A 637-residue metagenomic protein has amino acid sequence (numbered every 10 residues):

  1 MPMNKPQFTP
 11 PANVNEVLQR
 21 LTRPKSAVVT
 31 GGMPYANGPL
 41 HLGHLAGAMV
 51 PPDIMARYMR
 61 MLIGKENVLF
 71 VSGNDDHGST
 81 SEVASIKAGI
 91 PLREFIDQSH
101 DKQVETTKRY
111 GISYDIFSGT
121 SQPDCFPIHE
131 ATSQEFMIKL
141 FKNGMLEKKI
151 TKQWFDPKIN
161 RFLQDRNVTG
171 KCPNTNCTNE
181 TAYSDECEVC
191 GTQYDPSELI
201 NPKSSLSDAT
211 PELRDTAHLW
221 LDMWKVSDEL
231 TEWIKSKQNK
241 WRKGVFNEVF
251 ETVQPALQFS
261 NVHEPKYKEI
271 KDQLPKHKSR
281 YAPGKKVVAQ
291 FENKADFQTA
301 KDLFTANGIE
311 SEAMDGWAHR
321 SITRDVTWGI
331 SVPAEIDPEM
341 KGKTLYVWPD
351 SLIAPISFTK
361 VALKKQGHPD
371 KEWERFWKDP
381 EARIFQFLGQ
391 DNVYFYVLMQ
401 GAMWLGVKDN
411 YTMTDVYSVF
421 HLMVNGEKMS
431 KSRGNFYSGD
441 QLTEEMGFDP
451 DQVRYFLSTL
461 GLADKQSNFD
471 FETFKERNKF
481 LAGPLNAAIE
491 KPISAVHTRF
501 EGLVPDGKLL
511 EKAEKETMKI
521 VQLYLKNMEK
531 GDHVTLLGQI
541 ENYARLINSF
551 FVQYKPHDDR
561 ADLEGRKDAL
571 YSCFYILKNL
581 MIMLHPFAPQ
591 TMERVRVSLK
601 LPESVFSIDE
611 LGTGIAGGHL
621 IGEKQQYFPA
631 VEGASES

Functional and structural regions predicted by a protein language model:
M1-S26, K149-W154, K158, G170-G191 (+3 more regions): Basic, alpha-helical terminal appendages of large translation-related enzymes
P2-K65, F70-S72, A131, P202-T498 (+1 more regions): Structured secondary-structure scaffolds
A84-S99: A charged helix-plus-loop insertion that forms the helical arch/lid used to bind and gate nucleic-acid substrates
K102-E180, T231-K235: A broadly conserved sequence feature marking short terminus-proximal activation segments in nucleic acid-centric
Q164, C177-A182, D195, P211-L213: Short functional micro-motifs and their immediate structural scaffolds
R166-T178, H218, M429, N468-L481 (+1 more regions): Extended, non-catalytic structural segments that build the interaction scaffolds of large macromolecular assemblies
A463-D464, V496-R499, Y524-G531, F550-A561: Secondary-structure edge/capping motif, primarily at the C-terminal ends of alpha-helices and the immediately following
R499-H533, G538-E541, R545: Long, contiguous internal "core" modules enriched in hydrophobic/ aromatic residues
